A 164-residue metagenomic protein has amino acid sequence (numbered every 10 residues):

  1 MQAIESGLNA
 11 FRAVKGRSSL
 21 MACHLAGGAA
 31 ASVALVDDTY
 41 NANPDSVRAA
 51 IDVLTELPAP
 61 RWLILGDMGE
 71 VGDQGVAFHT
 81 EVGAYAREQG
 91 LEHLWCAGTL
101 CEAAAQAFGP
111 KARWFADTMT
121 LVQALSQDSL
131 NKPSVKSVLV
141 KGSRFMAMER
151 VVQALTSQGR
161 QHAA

Functional and structural regions predicted by a protein language model:
M1-A164: ATP-dependent carboxylate-amine ligase
